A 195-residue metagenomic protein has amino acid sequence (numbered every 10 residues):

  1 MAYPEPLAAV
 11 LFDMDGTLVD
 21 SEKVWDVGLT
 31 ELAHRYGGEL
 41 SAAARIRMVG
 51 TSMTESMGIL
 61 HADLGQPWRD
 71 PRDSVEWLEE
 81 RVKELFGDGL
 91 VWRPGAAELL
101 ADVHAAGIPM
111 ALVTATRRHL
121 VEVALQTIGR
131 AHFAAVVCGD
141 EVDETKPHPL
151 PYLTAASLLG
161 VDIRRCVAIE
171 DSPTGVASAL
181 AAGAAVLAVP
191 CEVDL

Functional and structural regions predicted by a protein language model:
M1-A8, A101-H104, I108, R117-L195: Asp-based, Mg2+/Mn2+-dependent phosphohydrolase catalytic module
Y3-A106, H119: N-terminal helical cap/lid subdomain that shapes the substrate entry/recognition surface in HAD-like hydrolases
D13, T17, T114, D171: Conserved G/P- and acidic residue-centered "switch" motifs that form tight phosphate/ATP-binding loops in soluble
T17-L18, G87-D88, M110, D140 (+1 more regions): A generic structural signal for short
D20, L112-T114, A188: Hydrophobic residues in well-ordered beta-strands that form the structural core
M48, V113-A115, I169: Structural motif
W92, V113, E144: Residue-level marker of regulatory loop/turn positions in helix-turn-helix DNA-binding domains and in histidine
